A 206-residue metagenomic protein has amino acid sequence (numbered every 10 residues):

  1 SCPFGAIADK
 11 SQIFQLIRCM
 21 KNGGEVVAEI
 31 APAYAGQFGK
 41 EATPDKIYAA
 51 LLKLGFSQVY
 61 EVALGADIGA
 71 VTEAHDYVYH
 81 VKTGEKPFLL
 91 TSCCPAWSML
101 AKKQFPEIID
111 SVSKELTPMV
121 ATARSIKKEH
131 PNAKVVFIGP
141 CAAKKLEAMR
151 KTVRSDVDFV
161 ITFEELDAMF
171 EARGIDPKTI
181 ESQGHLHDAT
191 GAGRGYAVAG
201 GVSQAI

Functional and structural regions predicted by a protein language model:
S1-G5: Cysteine-centered iron-sulfur cluster-binding motifs in ferredoxin-type domains/subunits of redox enzymes
D9-I206: Iron-sulfur-associated redox domains of electron-transfer enzymes in respiratory and anaerobic energy metabolism
